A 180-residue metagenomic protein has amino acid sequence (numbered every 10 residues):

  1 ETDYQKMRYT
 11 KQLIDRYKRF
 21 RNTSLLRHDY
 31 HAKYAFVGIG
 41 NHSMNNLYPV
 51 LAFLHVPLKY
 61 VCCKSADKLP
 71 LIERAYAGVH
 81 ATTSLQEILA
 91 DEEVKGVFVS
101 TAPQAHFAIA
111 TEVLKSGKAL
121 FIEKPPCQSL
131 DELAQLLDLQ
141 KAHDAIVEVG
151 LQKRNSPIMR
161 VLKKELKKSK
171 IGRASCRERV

Functional and structural regions predicted by a protein language model:
T2-Y76: N-terminal Rossmann-like dinucleotide-binding module
K33, P57, E93-K95, A119 (+1 more regions): Structural signature of beta-strand start/N-cap positions in the alpha/beta core of ABC transporter nucleotide-binding
Y48, L85-L89, K163: Short hydrophobic/charged patches on amphipathic alpha-helices used for structural packing and interfaces
V50-L54, I72-A75, E112-S116, E132-L139 (+2 more regions): Alpha-helical structural signal in soluble globular domains
H55-P57, A77, E93, K170-I171: Short loop/turn motifs at secondary-structure junctions
K59, T82, E148: General small-molecule cofactor/ligand-binding pocket signal
V79-L139: Beta-loop-alpha module in the N-terminal Rossmann-like domain of NAD(P)-dependent dehydrogenases, especially those
Q104, C127-R179: A contiguous active-site-proximal alpha/beta segment in oxidoreductase catalytic domains
